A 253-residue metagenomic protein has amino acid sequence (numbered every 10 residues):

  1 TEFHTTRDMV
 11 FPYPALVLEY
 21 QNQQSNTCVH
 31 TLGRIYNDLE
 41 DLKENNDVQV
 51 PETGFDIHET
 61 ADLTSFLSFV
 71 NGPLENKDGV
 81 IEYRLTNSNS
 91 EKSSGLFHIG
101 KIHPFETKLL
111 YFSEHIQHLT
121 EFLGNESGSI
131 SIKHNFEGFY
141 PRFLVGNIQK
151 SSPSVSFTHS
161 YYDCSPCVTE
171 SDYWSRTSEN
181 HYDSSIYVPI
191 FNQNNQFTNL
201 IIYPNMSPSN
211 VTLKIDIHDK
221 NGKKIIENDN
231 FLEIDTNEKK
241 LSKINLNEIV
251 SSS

Functional and structural regions predicted by a protein language model:
T1-S253: Gly/Pro-rich, tryptophan- and cysteine-flecked surface segments typical of secreted/extracellular proteins
